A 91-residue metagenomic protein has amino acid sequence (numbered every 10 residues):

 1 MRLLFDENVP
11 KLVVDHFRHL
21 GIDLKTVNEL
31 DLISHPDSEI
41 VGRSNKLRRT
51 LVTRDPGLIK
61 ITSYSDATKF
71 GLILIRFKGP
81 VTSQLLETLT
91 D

Functional and structural regions predicted by a protein language model:
M1-R2, I22, L72, S83: Intrinsic-disorder/low-complexity peptide segments enriched for small residues
R2-T50: N-terminal first-folded block
E7, R54-P56, F77: Short secondary-structure boundary segments
L20, R54, T68: Residue-level signal for beta-strand positions within conserved beta-sheet cores that form or flank
P36-D37, R54, L85: Residues at alpha-helix caps and immediate loop-helix transition turns in enzyme cores, especially N- and C-cap
S44-S63: Acidic, metal-binding active-site segment of PIN/NYN-like and related structure-specific nucleases
I59-D91: Mid-chain, well-packed structural core segment of small domains
